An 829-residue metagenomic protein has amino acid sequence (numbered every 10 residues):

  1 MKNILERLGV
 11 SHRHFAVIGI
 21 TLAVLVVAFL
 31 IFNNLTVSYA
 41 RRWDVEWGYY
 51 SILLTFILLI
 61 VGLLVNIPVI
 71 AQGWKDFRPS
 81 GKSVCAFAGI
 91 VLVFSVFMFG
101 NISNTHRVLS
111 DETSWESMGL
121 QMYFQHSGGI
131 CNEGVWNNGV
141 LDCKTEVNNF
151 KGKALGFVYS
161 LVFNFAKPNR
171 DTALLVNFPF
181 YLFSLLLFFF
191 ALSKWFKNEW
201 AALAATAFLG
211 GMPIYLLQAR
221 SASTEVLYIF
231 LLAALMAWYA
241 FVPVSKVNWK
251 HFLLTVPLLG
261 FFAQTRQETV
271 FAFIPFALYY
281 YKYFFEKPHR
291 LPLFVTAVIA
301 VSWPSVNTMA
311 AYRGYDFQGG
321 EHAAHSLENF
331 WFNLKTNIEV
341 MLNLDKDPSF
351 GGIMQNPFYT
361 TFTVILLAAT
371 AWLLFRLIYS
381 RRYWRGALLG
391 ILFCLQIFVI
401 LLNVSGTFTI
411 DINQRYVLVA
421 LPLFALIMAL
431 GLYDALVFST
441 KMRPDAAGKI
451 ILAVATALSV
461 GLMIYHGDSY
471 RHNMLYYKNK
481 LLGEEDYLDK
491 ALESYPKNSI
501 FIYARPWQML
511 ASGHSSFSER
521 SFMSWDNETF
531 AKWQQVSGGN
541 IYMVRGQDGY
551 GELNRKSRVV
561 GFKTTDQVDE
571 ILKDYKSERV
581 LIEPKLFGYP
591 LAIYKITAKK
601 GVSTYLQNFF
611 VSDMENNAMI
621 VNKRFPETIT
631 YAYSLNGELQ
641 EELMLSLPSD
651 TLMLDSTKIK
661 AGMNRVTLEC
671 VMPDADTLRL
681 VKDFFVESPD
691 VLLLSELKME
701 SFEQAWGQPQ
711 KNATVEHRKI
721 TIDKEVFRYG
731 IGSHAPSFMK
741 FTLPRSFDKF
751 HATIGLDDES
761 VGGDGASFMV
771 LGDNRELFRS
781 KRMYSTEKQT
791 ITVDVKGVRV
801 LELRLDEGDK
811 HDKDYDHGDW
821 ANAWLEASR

Functional and structural regions predicted by a protein language model:
G19-L30, A86-V91, L203-A204, L254-L259 (+2 more regions): Transmembrane alpha-helix segments characteristic of polytopic inner-membrane glycan-assembly/cell-envelope
D44, S110, L175-F180, L203-A234 (+4 more regions): Multi-pass, polyprenyl lipid-linked donor-dependent membrane glycosyltransferases
E46-T55, E116, A219, E225 (+3 more regions): Hydrophobic/aromatic-rich transmembrane helices and adjacent perimembrane loops
I60-I70, F183-F189, A277-K282, G352-G386 (+3 more regions): Hydrophobic, aromatic-rich transmembrane alpha-helices and their immediate juxtamembrane boundary segments
F77-G81, K194-W195, E199, S245-K250 (+3 more regions): Membrane-interface helix-loop-helix junctions at transmembrane boundaries of multi-pass membrane enzymes, predominantly
S95-G100, T269-V270, G431-D434, I451-N479: Transmembrane alpha-helical segments
Y279-Y283, P288-A369: Membrane-lumen/periplasm interface segments of specific transmembrane helices in polyprenyl phosphate-linked
K600-N622, P626, Q640, M644-T651 (+2 more regions): Gly-Asp-aromatic-enriched flexible segments
